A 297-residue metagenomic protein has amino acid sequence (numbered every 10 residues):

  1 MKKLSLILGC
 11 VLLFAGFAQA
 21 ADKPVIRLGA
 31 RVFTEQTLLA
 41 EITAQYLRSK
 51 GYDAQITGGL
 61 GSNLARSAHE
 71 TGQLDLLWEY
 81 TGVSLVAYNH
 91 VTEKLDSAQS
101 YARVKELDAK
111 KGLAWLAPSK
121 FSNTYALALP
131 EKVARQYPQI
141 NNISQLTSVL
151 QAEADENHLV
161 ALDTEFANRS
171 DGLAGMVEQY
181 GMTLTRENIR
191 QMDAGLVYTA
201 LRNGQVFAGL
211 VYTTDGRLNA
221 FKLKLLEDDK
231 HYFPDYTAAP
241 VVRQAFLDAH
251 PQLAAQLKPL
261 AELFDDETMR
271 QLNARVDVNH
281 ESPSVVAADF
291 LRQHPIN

Functional and structural regions predicted by a protein language model:
D22-E35, D53-T57, D155-A161: Short, well-ordered beta-strand elements
T34, Q55-S67, T185-T199: Short helix-initiation/N-cap motifs at beta->coil->alpha
T34-D53, H69, A174-E178: Short, polar/charged alpha-helical segment
G58-S62, G72-L85, S100, A194 (+3 more regions): Beta->alpha turn/N-cap motifs
Y88-L116, N203-Q205, R217-H231: Ligand-binding "clamshell"
S100-L159, E262-D266: A conserved helix-loop-strand patch within extracytoplasmic ligand-binding domains of the periplasmic binding
Y125-R135, T237-H250: A bilobed periplasmic-binding-protein/Venus flytrap-type ligand-binding module shared by bacterial periplasmic
A154-D228: Ligand-binding pocket segment of bilobal, Venus flytrap-like solute-binding proteins
